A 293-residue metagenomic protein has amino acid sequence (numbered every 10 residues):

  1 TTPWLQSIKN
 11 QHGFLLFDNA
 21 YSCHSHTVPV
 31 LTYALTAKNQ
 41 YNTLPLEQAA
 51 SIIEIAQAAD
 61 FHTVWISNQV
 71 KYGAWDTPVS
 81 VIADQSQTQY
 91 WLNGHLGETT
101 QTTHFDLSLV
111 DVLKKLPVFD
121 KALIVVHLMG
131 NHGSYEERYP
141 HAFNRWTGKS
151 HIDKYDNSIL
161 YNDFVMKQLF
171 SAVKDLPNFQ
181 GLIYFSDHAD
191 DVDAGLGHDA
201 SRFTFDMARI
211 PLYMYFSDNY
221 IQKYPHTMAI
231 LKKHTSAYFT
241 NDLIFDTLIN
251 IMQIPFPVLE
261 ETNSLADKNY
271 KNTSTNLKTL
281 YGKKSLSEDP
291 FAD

Functional and structural regions predicted by a protein language model:
T1-H141, N241, L248-I254, V258-D267: Active-site-proximal alpha/beta segments of enzymes that process anionic O-linked groups
T43-A50, K149-N162, R202-A208, I221-L248 (+1 more regions): A short beta-strand-to-alpha-helix junction
Y72-W75, M129-L176, S201-P211, D218-Y220 (+1 more regions): Active-site-proximal cap/lid insertion segments
G130-H132, S186-A194, K268-K271: Acidic helix/loop microenvironments that form the catalytic cleft of cell-wall polysaccharide enzymes
Y161-S201, F245-M252: Metal-dependent active-site segment of extracytoplasmic phospho-/sulfohydrolases and closely related
N178-F179, I183-Y224, L259-E261, N276-L277: Histidine-centered active-site microenvironments of extracellular/periplasmic hydrolases and transferases
D246, M252, F256-D293: Phosphate/adenylate-binding glycine loop and adjacent helical scaffold
